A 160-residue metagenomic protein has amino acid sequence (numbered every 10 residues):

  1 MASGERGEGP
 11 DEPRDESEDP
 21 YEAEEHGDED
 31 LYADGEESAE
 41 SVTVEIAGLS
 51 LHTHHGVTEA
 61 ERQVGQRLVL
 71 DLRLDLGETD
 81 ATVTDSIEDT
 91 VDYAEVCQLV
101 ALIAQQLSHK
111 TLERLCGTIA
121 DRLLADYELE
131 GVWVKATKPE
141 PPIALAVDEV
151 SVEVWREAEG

Functional and structural regions predicted by a protein language model:
M1-G160: N-terminal, polar/charged subdomain of small-to-medium soluble alpha/beta proteins
